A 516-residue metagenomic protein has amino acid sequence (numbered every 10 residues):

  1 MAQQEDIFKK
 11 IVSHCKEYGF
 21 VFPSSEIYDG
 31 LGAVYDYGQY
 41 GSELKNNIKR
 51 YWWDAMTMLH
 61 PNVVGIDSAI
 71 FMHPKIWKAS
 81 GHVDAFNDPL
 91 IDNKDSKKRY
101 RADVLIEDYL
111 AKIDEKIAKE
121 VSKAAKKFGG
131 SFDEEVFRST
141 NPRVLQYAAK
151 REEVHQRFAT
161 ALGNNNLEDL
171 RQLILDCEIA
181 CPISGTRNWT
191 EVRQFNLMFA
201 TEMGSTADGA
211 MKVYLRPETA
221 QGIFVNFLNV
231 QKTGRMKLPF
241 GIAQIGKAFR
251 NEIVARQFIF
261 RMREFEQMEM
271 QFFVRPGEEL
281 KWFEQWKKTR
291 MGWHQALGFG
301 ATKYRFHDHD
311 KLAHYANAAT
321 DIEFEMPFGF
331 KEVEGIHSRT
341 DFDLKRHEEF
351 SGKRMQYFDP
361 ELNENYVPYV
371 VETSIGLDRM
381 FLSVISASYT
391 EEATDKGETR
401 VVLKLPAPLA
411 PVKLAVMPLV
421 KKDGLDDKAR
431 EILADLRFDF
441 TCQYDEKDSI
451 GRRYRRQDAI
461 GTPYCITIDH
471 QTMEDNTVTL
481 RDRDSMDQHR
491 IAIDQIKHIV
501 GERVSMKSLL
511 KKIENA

Functional and structural regions predicted by a protein language model:
M1-A516: NTP/phosphate- and nucleic-acid-binding module
